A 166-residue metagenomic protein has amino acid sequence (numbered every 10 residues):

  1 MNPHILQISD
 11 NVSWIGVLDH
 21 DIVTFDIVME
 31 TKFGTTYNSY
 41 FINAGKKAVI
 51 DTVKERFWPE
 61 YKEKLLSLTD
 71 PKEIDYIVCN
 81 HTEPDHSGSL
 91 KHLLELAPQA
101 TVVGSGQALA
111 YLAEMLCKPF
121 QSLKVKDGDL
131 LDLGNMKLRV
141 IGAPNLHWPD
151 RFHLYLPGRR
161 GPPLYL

Functional and structural regions predicted by a protein language model:
M1-N2: C-terminal regulatory/interaction regions
I5-L65, T69, F152-L166: Conserved beta-strand hairpin/beta-sheet module of binuclear metal-dependent hydrolase folds, prominently
L6-D10, V103-R151: Metallo-beta-lactamase
A48-D51, Y76-C79, R139-V140: Short catalytic-loop micro-motif centered on adjacent basic/acidic residues
R56-V103: Active-site metal-binding motif and surrounding structural segment of the metallo-beta-lactamase
L90-L94, L109, H153: Short amphipathic alpha-helical segments and helix-helix/interface helices
